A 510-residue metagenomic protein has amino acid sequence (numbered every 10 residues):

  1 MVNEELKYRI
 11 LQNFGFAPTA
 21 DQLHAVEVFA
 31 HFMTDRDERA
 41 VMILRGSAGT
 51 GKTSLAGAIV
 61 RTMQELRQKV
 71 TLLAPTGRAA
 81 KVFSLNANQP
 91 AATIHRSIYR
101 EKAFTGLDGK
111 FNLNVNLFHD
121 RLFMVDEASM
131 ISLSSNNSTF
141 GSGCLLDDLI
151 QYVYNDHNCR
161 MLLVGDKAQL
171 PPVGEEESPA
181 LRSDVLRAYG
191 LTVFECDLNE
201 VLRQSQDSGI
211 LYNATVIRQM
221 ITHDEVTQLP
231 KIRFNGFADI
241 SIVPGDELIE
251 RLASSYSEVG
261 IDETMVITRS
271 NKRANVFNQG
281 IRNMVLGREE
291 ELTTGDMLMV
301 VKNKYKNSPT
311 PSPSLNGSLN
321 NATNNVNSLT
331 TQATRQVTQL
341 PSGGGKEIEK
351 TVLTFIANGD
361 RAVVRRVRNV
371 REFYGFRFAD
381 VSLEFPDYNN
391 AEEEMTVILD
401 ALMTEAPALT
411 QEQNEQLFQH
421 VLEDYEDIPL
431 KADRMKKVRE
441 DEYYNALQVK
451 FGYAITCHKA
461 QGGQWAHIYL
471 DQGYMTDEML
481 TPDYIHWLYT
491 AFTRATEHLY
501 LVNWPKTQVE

Functional and structural regions predicted by a protein language model:
V2-A40: Conserved pre-motif I regulatory segment
E4-L6, F29, D37, Y154-C159 (+2 more regions): Conserved helicase motor core of P-loop NTPases
P18, L72, V266: Conserved SAM-binding loop
Q22, T76, S270, G462: Short, conserved phosphate/pyrophosphate- and ester-handling motifs at nucleotide-, phospho-/glycolipid
A25, L298, A362, W465-I468: Generic structural signal for buried aliphatic residues
V26-E27, H31, R36, A40-Q228: ASCE P-loop NTPase helicase motor core
N358-D360, Y374-E510: C-terminal accessory regions
